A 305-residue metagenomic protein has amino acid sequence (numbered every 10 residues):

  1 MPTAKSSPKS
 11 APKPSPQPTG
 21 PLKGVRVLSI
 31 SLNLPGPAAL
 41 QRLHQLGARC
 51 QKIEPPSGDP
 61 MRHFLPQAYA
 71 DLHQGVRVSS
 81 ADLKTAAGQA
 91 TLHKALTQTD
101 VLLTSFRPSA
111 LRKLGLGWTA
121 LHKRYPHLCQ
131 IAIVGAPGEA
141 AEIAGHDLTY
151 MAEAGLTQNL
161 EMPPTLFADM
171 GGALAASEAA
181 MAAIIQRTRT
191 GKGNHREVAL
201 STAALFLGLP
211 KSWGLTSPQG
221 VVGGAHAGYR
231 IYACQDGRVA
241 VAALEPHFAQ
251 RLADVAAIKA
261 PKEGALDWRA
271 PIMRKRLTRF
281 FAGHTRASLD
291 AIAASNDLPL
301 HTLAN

Functional and structural regions predicted by a protein language model:
M1-K192, T216, R276, A287-S288: N-terminal helix-loop segment corresponding to the beta1-alpha1 unit of nucleotide/adenylate-binding folds
S29-I30, T104, V198, V241-A243: Active-site-adjacent beta-strand anchor residues
S57, G135-G138, L200-F206, D236 (+1 more regions): Glycine-rich beta-alpha junction loops
L160-F167, T188-A204, P218-H226, G264-L266: Conserved Rossmann-fold dehydrogenase catalytic segment
A182-G193, A203, A257, A282: Generic secondary-structure signature for well-ordered alpha-helical cores
T190, G208-K211: Non-catalytic terminal extensions of PLP-dependent enzymes
W213-G220, A256: Short, surface-exposed loop/helix-turn segments at secondary-structure junctions that function as lids/hinges flanking
A227-A304: Aromatic-enriched alpha-helical interface/lid elements that frame and gate functional surfaces
